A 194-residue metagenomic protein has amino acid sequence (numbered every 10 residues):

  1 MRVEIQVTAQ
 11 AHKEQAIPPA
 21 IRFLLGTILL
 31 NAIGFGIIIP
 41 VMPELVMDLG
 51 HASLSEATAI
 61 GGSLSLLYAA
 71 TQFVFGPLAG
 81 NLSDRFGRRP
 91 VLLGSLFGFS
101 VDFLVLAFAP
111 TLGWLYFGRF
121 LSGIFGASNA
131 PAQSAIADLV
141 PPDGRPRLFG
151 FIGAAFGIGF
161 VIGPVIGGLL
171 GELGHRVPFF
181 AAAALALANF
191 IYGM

Functional and structural regions predicted by a protein language model:
I17-E44, D48: Pair of pore-lining "gating" transmembrane helices in MFS-fold secondary transporters
L29, D102, G113-A127: Hydrophobic core of transmembrane alpha-helices in multi-pass small-molecule transporters, especially MFS/SLC-type
L45-Q72: Extracellular/periplasmic helix-loop-helix junction of adjacent transmembrane segments in MFS-like secondary
S65, A69, L96, F149-G157: Small-residue-rich transmembrane alpha-helices and their cytosolic helix-loop interfaces in multi-pass secondary
A69-P77, A127, F160-V161: Residue-level signature of mid-helix packing/kink "hotspots" within the transmembrane helices of 12-pass Major
F73-P110: Conserved MFS/SLC helix-loop-helix module at the cytosolic interface between two early adjacent transmembrane helices
G118-G157: Cytoplasmic helix-loop-helix junction between adjacent transmembrane helices in 12-TM secondary transporters
A155-M194: Helix-loop-helix hairpin linking two adjacent transmembrane segments in secondary transporters
